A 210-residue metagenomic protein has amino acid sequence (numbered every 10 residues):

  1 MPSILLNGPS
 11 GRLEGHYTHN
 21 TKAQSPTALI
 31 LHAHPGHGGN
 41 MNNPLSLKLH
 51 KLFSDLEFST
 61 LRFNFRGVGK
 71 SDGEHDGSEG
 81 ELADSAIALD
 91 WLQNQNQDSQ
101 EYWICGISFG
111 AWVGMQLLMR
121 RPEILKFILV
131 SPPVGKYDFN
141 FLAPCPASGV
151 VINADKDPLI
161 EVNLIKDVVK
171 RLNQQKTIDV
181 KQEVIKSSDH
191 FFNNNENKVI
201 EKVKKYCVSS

Functional and structural regions predicted by a protein language model:
L6-N96: Serine-hydrolase catalytic machinery in alpha/beta-hydrolase-like enzymes
A33-H34, L129-Y137, A154: Active-site nucleophile loop of the alpha/beta-hydrolase fold
G73, S188-I200: Catalytic histidine-centered segment of alpha/beta-hydrolase-like enzymes
N96-I107: Alpha/beta-hydrolase fold nucleophile elbow
G106-G114: Gly/Ala-rich beta-loop-alpha elbow adjacent to hydrolase catalytic centers
C145, V150-N153, D157: Short beta-strand/loop motif that positions the catalytic acidic residue of the alpha/beta-hydrolase fold
D155-I160, H190-F191: Acidic catalytic loop of the alpha/beta-hydrolase fold
L172-F191: Catalytic histidine neighborhood in serine/cysteine hydrolases with alpha/beta-hydrolase-type architecture
